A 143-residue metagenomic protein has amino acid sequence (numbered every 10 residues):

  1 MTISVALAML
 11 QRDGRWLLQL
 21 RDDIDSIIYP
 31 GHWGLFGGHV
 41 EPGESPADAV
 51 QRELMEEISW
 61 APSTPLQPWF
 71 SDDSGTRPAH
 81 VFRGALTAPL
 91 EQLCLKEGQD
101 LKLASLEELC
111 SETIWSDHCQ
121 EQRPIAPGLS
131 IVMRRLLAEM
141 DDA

Functional and structural regions predicted by a protein language model:
M1-L18, F36: Conserved N-terminal beta-strand and adjoining loop/helix that marks the start of the Nudix/MutT-like hydrolase domain
S4, P78-F82, K102: Short beta-strand micro-motifs in enzyme catalytic cores
Q11-W16, D23-D25, E41, G75-T76 (+1 more regions): Short, charged/polar surface micro-motifs in flexible loops or helix N-caps
R15-E56: Conserved Nudix-box catalytic region and its N-terminal flanking loop in Nudix hydrolases and closely related
S26, P30, G75, C94-A143: Nudix hydrolase/Nudix homology domain
M55-L90: Active-site segment of metal-dependent pyrophosphate-handling enzymes, primarily the Nudix hydrolase catalytic core
